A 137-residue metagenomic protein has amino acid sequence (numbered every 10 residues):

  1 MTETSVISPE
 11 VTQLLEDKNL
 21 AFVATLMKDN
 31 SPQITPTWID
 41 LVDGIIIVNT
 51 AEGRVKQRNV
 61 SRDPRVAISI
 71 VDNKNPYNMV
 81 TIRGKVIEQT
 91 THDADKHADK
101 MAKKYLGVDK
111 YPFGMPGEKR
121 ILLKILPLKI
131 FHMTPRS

Functional and structural regions predicted by a protein language model:
M1-L20: Extreme N-terminal tail/first-helix region
T2-V6, N78-S137: Charged, gly/pro-rich active-site loop segments
I7-E10, F22, K56, H97: Hydrophobic alpha-helical segments typical of transmembrane helices and their membrane-interface/capping positions
N19-E52, V66-I70, V80: Short beta-strand segments
D29-S31, D72-P76, M115-G117: A short beta-turn/loop motif at secondary-structure boundaries
V42, A51, V71, I87-Q89 (+1 more regions): Solvent-exposed residues in well-ordered beta-strands and their adjoining turns, especially edge/terminal strands
R54-K56, N75: Short, surface-exposed beta-strand-loop junctions and turns on beta-sheet-rich folds
